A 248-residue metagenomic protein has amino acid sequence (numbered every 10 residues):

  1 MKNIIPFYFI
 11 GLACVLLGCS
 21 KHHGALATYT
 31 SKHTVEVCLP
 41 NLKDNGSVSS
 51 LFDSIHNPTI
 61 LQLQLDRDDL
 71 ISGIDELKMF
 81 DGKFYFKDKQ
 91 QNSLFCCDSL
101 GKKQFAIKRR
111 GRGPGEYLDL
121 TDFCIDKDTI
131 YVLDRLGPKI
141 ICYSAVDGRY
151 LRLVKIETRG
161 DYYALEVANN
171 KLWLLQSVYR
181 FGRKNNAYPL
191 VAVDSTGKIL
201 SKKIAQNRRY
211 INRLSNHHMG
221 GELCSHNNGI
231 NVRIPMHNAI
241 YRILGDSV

Functional and structural regions predicted by a protein language model:
L16-G18: C-terminal motif of bacterial Sec signal peptides marking the signal peptidase cleavage site
S20-H22: Bacterial signal peptide processing site
G24-L61: Blade/loop signatures of beta-propeller domains
S47-R67, F95-K108, K139-K155, A187-R208 (+1 more regions): Surface-exposed loop/turn elements that mediate protein-protein interactions on large endomembrane-trafficking
Q64-G73, S93, K102-K127, D134-R135: Blade-loop segments of beta-propeller domains
G73-E76, L118-D122, R159-V167, N212-G221: Repeated scaffold domains used in trafficking and secretory/extracellular systems, primarily beta-propellers
D81-G82, K127-D128, N169-K171, N227-G229: Short coil/turn segments that connect the beta-strands within blades of beta-propeller domains
F86-Q90, V132-L136, L174-S177, V232-P235: Conserved beta-strand positions in repeat-built beta-propeller and related beta-rich domains
